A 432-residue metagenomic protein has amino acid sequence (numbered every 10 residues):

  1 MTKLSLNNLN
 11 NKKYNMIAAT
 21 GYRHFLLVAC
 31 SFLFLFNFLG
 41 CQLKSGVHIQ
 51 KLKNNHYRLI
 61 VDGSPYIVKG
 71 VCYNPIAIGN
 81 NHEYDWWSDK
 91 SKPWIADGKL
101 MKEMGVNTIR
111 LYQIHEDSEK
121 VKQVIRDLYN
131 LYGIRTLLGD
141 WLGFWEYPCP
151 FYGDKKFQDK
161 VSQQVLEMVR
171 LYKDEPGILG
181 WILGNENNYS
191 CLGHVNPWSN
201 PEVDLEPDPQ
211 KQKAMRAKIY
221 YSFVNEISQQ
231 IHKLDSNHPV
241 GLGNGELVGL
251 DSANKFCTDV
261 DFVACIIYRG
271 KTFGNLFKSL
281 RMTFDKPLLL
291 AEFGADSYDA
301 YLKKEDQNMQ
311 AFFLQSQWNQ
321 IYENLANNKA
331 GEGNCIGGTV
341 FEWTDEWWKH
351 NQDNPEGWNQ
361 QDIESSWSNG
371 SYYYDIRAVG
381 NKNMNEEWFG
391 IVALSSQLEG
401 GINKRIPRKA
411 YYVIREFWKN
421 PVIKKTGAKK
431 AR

Functional and structural regions predicted by a protein language model:
L35-G46: Bacterial Sec-dependent signal peptides at the C-terminal "C-region" and cleavage site
S45-G139, G153-Q158, S162, L166-L171 (+2 more regions): Active-site-adjacent substrate/metal-binding segments within catalytic domains of carbohydrate-active enzymes
K69-V71, I109-L111, T136-D140, L179-L183 (+4 more regions): Hydrophobic faces of well-ordered beta-strands that scaffold small-molecule active sites in alpha/beta enzyme cores
A77-K90, M104-H115, G143-K160, P209-Y220 (+3 more regions): The substrate-binding groove and active-site-proximal loops of carbohydrate-active enzymes, especially glycoside
R110-V121, Y189, L247-D251, C265-N275 (+1 more regions): Acidic-and-aromatic substrate-binding clefts and catalytic sites of carbohydrate-active enzymes
Y147-P148, Q164-A214, G241-G243, N334-G337: Active-site groove signature of glycoside hydrolases
L205-E323, N327: Extracellular glycoside hydrolase catalytic/binding regions
N334, F341-R432: Aromatic-rich peripheral "rim/lid" segments of glycoside hydrolase catalytic domains that contact and position glycan
